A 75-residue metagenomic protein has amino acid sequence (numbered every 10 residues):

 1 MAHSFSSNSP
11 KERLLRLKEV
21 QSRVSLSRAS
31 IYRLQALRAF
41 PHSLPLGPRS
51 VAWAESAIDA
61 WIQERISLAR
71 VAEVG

Functional and structural regions predicted by a protein language model:
A2-L37, S56-A69: Polyanion-binding surface elements
L37-S43: Short, solvent-exposed alpha-helical "recognition" segments
L44-S50: Short Lys/Arg-enriched helix C-cap and helix-to-coil transition segments that create basic nucleic-acid-contact patches
A69-G75: Short, charged recognition helix plus adjacent turn of helix-turn-helix-like nucleic-acid-binding domains
